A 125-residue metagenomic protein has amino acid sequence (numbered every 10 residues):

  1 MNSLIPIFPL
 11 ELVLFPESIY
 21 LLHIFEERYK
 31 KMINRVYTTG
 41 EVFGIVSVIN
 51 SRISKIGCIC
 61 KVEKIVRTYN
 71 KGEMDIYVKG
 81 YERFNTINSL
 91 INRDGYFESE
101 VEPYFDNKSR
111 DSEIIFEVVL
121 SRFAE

Functional and structural regions predicted by a protein language model:
M1-E125: N-terminal low-complexity, acidic/polar interaction/targeting segments
